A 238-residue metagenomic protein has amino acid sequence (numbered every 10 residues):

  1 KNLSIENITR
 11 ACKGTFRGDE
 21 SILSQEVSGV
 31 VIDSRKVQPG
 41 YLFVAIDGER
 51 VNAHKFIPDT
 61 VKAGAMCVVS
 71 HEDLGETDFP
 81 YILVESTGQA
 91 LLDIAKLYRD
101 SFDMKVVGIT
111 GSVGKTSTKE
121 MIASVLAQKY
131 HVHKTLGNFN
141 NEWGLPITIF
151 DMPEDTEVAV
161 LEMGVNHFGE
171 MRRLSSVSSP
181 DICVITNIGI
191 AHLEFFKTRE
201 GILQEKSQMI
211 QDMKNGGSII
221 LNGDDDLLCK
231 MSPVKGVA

Functional and structural regions predicted by a protein language model:
K1-D93: N-terminal leader/targeting and accessory segments in enzymes
K1-L3, L42, V125, L174 (+1 more regions): Short intrinsically disordered, low-complexity coil segments enriched in acidic
F16, Y81, V132, G236-A238: Generic structural signal for residues in well-ordered beta-strands
G64-A65, V234-A238: Structural alpha-beta junctions
A90-G223, L227-K235: Phosphate-binding loop of NTP-binding sites
